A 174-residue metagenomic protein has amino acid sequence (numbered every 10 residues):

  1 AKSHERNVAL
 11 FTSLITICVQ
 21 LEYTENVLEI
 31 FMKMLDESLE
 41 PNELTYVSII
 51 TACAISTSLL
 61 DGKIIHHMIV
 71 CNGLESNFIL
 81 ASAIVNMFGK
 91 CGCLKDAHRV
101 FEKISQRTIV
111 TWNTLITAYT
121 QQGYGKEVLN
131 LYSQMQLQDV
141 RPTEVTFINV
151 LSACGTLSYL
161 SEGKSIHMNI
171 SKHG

Functional and structural regions predicted by a protein language model:
N7-T12, T16, V27, N42-V47 (+10 more regions): Pentatricopeptide repeat
Q20-D36, E40-V47, S58: Hydrophobic or amphipathic alpha-helical targeting/insertion segments
